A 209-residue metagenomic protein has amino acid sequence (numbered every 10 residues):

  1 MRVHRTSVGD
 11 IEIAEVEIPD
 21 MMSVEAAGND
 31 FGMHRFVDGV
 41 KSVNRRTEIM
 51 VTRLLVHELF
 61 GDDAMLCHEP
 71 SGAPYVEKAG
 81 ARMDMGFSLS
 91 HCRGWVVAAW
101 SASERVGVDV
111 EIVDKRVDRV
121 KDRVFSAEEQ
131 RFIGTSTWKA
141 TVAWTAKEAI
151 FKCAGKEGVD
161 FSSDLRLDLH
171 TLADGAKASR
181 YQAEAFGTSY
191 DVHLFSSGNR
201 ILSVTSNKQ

Functional and structural regions predicted by a protein language model:
M1-Q209: Core catalytic alpha/beta fold that binds nucleotide/phospho-ligands
